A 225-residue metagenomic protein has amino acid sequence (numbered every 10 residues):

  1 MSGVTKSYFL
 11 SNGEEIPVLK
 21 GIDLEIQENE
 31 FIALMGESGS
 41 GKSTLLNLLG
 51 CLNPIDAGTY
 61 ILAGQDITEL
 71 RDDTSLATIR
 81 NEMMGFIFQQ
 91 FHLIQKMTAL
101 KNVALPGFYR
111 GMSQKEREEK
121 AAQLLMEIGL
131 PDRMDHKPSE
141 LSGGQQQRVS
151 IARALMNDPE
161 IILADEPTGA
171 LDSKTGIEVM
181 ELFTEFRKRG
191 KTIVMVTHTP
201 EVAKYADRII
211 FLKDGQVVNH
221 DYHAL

Functional and structural regions predicted by a protein language model:
M1: Conserved catalytic Walker-motif region of ABC-type ATPase nucleotide-binding domains
V4-K213: ABC family nucleotide-binding domain
R208, Q216-L225: Conserved beta-strand-loop-alpha-helix hinge in the C-terminal portion of ABC ATPase nucleotide-binding domains
